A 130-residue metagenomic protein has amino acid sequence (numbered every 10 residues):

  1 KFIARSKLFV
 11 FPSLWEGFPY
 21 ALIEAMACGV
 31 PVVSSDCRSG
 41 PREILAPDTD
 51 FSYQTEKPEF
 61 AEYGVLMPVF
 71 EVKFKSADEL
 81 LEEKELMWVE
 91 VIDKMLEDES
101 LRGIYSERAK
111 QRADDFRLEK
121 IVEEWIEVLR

Functional and structural regions predicted by a protein language model:
F2-S6: Short alpha-helical donor nucleotide-sugar binding micro-motif in glycosyltransferases
K7, G29: A short alpha->beta transition loop at the rim of the catalytic pocket in nucleotide-sugar-dependent
L14, C37: Aromatic "clamp/platform" in nucleotide-sugar-dependent glycosyltransferases that forms part of the donor/acceptor
P19-L22, S34, P41: Short glycine/serine-rich donor-binding loops of glycosyltransferases
A25: Donor-sugar nucleotide-binding helix/loop cap in glycosyltransferases
P31-S35, I44-A46, F51-P58: Short hydrophobic beta-strand element within catalytic cores of glycosyltransferases and related nucleotide-activated
P58-G103: C-terminal "capping" alpha-helix adjacent to the active site of nucleotide-linked donor transferases in cell-envelope
M87-D98, D115-R130: C-terminal alpha-helical cap of glycosyltransferases
